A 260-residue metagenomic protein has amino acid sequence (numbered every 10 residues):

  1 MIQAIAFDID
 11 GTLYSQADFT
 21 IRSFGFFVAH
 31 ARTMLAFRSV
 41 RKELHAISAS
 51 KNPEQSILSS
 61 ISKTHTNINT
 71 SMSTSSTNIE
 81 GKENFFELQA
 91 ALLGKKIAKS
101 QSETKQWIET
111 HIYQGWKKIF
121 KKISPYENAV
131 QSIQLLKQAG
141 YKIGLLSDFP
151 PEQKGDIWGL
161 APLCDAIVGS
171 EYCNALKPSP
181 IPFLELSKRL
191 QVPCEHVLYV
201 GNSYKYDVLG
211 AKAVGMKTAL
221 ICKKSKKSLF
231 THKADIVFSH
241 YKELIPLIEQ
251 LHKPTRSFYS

Functional and structural regions predicted by a protein language model:
M1-I5, D18, K63, V130 (+2 more regions): Asp-based, Mg2+/Mn2+-dependent phosphohydrolase catalytic module
M1-L135: N-terminal helical cap/lid subdomain that shapes the substrate entry/recognition surface in HAD-like hydrolases
